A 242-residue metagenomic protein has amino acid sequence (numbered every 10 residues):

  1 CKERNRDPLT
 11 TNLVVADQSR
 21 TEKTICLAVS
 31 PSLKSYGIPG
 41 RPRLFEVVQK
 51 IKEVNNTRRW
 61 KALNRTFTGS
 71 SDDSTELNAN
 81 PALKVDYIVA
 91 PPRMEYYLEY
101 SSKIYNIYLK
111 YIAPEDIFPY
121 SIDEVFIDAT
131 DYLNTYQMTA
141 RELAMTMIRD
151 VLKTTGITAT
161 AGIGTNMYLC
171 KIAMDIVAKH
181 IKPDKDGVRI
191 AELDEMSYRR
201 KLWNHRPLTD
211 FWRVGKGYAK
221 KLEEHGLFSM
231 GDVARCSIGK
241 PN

Functional and structural regions predicted by a protein language model:
C1-N242: Gly/Gly-Pro- and Ser/Thr-rich, intrinsically disordered tail segments characteristic of DNA damage-repair and tolerance
